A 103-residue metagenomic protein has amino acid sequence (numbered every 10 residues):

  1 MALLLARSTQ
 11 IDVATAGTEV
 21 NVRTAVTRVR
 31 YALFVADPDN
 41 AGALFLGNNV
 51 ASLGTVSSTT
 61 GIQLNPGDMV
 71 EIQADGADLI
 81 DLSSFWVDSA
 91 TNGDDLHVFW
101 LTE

Functional and structural regions predicted by a protein language model:
A2, G93-E103: A short, polar beta-strand/turn micro-motif
L4-T27, V56-S57, N92: Surface-exposed ligand/attachment interfaces on beta-rich extracellular proteins
A16-N49: Beta-rich globular "head" domains
R28-A32, G76-D94: Noncatalytic modules at the cell exterior or secretory-pathway interfaces, chiefly beta-strand-rich lectin/adhesion
V35, L46-G47, Q73, W86-D88: Beta-strand-rich, repetitive solenoid scaffolds
P38-T59, H97-W100: Short, surface-exposed beta-strand/strand-loop-strand elements in extracellular ectodomains
Q63-L82: Beta-sandwich interaction modules
